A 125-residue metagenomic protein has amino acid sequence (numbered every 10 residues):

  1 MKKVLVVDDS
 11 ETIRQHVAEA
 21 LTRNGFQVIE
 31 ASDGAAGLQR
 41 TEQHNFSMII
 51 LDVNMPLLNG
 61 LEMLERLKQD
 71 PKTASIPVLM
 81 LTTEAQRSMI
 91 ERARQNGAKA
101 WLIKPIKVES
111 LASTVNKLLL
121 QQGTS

Functional and structural regions predicted by a protein language model:
Q15-R23: Charged docking surfaces used in two-component/phosphorelay signaling
G25-S32, R40, L102: Short hydrophobic/Thr-rich beta-strand motif most characteristic of the beta2 strand and flanking loop of CheY-like
H44-I50: Active-site beta3 strand of CheY-like receiver
M55: Receiver (REC) domain active-site loop signature in two-component systems and cognate sites in sensor histidine kinases
R66, K104: A Lys-centered signature of the CheY-like receiver
I106-V115: C-terminal output helix
